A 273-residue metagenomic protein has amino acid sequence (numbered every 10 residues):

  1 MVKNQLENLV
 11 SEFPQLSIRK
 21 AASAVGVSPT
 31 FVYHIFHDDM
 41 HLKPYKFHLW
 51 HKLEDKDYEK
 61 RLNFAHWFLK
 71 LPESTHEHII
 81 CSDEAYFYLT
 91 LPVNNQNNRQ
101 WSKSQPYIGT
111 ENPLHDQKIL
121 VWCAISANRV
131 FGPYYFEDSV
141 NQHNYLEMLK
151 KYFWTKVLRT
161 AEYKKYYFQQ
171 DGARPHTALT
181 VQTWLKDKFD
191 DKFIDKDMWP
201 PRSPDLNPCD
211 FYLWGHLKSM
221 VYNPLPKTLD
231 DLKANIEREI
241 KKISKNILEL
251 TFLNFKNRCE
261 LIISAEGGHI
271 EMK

Functional and structural regions predicted by a protein language model:
M1-K273: Surface/interface recognition patches
